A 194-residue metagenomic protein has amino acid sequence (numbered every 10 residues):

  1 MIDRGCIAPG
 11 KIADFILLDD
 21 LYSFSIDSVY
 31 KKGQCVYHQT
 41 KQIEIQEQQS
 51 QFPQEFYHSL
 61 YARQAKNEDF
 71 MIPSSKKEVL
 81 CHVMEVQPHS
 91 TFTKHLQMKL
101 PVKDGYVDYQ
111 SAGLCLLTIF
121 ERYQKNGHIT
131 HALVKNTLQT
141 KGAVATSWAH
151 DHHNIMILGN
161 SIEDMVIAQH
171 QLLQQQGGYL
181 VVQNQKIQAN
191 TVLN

Functional and structural regions predicted by a protein language model:
M1-N194: Active-site microenvironment of metallo-dependent hydrolases
